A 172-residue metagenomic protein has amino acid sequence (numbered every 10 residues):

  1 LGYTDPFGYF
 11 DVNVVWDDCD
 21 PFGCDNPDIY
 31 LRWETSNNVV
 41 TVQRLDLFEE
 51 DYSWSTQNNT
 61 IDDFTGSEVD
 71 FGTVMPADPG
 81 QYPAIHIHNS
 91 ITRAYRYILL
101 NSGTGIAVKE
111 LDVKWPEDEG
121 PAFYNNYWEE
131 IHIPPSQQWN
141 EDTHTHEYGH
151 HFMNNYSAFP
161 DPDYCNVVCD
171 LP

Functional and structural regions predicted by a protein language model:
L1-V15: Short, acidic Ser/Thr/Gly-rich low-complexity loop/linker segments typical of extracellular and cell-surface proteins
V15, P21-C24, E34-V39, S67-E110: Zn2+-dependent metallopeptidase catalytic core
D25-I29: Exposed beta-strand face motif in extracellular beta-rich ectodomains
N37-V69: Structured interaction patches on ligand/partner-binding surfaces of diverse proteins
V113-N125: Segments that shape or occlude catalytic/ligand-binding pockets
E130-T145: Short pre-active-site segment immediately N-terminal to the catalytic Zn-binding motif
D142-F159: Active-site recognition of the HExxH zinc-binding catalytic motif
N155-P172: Post-HEXXH active-site segment of zinc metalloproteases
